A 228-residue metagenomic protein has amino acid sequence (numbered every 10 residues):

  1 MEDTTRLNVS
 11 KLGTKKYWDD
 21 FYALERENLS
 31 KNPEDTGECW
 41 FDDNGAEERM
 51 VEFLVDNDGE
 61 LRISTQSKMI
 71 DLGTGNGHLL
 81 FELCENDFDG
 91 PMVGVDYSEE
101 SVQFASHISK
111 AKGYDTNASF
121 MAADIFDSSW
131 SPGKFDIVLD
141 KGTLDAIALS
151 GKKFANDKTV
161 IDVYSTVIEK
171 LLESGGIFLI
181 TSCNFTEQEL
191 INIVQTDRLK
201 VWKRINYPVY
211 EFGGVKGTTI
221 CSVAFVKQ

Functional and structural regions predicted by a protein language model:
M1-W40, N44-G45: N-terminal, positively charged/glycine-rich alpha-helical extensions of SAM-dependent methyltransferases
E34-T65: Conserved alpha-helix/loop element of class I SAM-dependent methyltransferases that forms part of the SAM/SAH-binding
K68-D127: Class I SAM-dependent methyltransferase SAM/SAH-binding core
F126-V138: A short acidic, Gly/Pro-enriched loop at the edge of an enzyme's catalytic core that lines a small-molecule cofactor
D136-K158: A short SAM/SAH-binding and catalytic strip from SAM-dependent methyltransferases
A155-S174: A short glycine-rich, Lys/Arg-flanked "PGG" loop and its adjoining helix->strand segment in the class I
G175-S182: Conserved beta-strand signature within the Rossmann-like core of class I S-adenosyl-L-methionine
E187-Q228: Class I S-adenosyl-L-methionine
